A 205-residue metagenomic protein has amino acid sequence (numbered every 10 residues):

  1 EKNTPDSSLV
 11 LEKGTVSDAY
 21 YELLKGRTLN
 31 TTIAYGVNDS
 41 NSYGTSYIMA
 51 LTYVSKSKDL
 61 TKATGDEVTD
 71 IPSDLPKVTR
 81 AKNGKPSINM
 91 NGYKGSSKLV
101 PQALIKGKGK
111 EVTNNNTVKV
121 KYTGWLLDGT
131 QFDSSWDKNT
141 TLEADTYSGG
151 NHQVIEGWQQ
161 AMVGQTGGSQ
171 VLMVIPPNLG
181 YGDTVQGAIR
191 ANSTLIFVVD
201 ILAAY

Functional and structural regions predicted by a protein language model:
E1-Y205: Cross-family detector of peptidyl-prolyl cis-trans isomerase
